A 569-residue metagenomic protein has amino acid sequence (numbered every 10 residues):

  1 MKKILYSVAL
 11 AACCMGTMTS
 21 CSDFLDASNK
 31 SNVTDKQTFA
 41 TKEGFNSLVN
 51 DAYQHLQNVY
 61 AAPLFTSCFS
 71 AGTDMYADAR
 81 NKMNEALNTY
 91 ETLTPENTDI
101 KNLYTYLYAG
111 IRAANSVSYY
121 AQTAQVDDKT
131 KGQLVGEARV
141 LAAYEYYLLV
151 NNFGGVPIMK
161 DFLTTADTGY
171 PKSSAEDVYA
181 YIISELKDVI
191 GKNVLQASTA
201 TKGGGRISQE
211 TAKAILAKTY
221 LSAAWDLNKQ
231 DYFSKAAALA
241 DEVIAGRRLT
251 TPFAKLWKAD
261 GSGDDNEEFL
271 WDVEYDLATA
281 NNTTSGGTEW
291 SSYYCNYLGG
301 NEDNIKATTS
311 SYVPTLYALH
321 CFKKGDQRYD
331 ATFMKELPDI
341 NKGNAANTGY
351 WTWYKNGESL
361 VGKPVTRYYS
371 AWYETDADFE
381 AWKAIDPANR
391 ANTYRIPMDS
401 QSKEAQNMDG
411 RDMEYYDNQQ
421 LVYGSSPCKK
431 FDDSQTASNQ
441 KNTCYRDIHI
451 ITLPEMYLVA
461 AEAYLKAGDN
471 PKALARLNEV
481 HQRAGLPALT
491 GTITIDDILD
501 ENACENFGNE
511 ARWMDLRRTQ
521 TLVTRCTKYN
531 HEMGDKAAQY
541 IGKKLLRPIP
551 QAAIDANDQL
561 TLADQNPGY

Functional and structural regions predicted by a protein language model:
K3-I4, M15-E43, I182, A217 (+3 more regions): Bacterial Sec-dependent N-terminal signal peptides
C21-F24, A79-R80, T94, L107-Y108 (+8 more regions): Long, intrinsically disordered, low-complexity segments
S22-R80, K187, E210-K213, K218-Y394: An aromatic- and glycine-enriched ligand-binding surface/loop that stacks and positions planar moieties
A40-V59, N81-F153, G169, S173-A180 (+3 more regions): Conserved, well-structured interaction surfaces
L148-P157, S222-K229, G468: Short coil/turn linking the two alpha-helices of tandem helical-hairpin repeats
T348-N478: C-terminal substrate/ligand-recognition segments
